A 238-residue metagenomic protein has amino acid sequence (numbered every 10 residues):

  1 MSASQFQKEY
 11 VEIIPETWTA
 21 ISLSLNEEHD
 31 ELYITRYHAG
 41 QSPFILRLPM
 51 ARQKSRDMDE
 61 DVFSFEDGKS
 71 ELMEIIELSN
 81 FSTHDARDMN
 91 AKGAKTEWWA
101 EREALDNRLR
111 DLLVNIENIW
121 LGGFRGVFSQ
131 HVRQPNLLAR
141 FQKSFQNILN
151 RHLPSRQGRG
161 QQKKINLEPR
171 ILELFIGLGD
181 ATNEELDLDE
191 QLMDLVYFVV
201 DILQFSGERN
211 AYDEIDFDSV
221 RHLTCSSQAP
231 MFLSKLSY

Functional and structural regions predicted by a protein language model:
M1-Y238: Domain-scale, conserved, charged regions that form catalytic cores and adjacent regulatory/interaction surfaces
